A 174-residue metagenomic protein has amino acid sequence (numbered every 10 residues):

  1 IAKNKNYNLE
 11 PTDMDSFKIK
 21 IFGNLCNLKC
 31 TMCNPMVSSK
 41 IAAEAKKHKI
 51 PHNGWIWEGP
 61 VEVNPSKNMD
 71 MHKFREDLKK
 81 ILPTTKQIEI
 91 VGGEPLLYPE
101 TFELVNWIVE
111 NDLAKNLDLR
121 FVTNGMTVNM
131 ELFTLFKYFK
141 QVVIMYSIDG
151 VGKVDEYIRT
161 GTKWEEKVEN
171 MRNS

Functional and structural regions predicted by a protein language model:
I1-S16, M32, M36: Flexible, acidic/Gly-rich N-terminal and inter-domain linker regions that tether and position cofactor-handling modules
A2-E10, K67-K79: A Trp-anchored, charged/polar loop motif used as the substrate-binding/catalytic surface of acyl/ester-handling
M14-L25, M36-M69, P83-P99, N111-M130 (+1 more regions): Core AdoMet radical
C26-C30: Conserved adenylation A10 loop of the ANL superfamily
R75, V105, F133, V168-R172: Generic structural signal for well-ordered alpha-helices, preferentially at hydrophobic/aromatic core positions
E76-K79, V109-E110, F133-L135: Short, flexible, glycine/charge-rich loop motifs used to bind or transfer phosphoryl groups or to couple energy/partner
I108-N111, S174: Generic recognition of well-structured, leucine-rich alpha-helical segments and adjacent helix-turn regions within
